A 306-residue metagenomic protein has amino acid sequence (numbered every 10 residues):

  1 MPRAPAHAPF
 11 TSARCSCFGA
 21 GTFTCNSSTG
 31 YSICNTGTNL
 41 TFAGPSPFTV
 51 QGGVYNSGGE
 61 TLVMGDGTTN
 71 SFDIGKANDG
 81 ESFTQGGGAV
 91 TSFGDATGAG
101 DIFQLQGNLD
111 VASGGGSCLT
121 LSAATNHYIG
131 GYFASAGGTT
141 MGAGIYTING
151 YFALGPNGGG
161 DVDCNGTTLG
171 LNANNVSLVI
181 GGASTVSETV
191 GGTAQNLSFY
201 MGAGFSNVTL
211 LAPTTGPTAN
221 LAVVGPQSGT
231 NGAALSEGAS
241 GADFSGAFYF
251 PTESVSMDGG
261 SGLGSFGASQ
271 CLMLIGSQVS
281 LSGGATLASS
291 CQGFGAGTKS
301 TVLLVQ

Functional and structural regions predicted by a protein language model:
M1-Q306: Compositional signature of intrinsically disordered, low-complexity segments enriched in polar residues
